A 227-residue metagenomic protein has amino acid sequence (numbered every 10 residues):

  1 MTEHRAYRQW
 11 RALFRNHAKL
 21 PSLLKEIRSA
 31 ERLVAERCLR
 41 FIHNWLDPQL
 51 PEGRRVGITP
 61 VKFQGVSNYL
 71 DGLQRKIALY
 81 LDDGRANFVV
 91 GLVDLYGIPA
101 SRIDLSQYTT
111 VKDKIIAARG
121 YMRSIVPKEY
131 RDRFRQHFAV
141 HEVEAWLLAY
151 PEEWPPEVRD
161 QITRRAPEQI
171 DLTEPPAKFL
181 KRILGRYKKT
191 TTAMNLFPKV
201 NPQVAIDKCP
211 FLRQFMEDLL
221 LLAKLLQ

Functional and structural regions predicted by a protein language model:
T2-H17, L23, R37-F63, S67 (+1 more regions): C-terminal accessory helical subdomains adjacent to catalytic cores in phosphodiester- and nucleotide-handling enzymes
S22-K25, S29-R32, E36: Long alpha-helical, hydrophobic tracts
